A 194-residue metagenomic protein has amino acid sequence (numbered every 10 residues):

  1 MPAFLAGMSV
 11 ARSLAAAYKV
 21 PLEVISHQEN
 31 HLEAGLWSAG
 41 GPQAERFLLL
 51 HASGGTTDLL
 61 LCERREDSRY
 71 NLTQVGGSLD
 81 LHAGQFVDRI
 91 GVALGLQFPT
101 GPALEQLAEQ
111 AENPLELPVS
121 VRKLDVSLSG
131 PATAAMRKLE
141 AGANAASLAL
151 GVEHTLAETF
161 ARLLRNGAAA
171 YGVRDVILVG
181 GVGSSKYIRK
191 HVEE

Functional and structural regions predicted by a protein language model:
M1, L14, S53, I177-S185: Glycine-rich beta-strand-to-loop/alpha-helix junction loops that act as flexible
M1, S26-L32, G55-T56, V182: Acidic, glycine-rich active-site loops and adjacent beta-strand->loop/helix elements that engage anionic groups
M1-R12, A16, S120: Short beta-strand-loop/turn "lid" adjacent to the catalytic site in phosphate-handling enzymes
A11-L32, D80, E194: Short, acidic/small-residue loops that bind anionic groups at enzyme active sites
I25-F47: Conserved phosphate-binding catalytic cores of ATP/NTP-utilizing and phosphoryl-transfer enzymes
S26, L48-S53, L60, V179: Short beta-strand segments
Q43, L50-A52, D58-A143: A short helix-loop
Q106-V176, V182-E194: A contiguous, well-structured pocket-lining segment that forms one wall/lid of small-molecule binding clefts in soluble
